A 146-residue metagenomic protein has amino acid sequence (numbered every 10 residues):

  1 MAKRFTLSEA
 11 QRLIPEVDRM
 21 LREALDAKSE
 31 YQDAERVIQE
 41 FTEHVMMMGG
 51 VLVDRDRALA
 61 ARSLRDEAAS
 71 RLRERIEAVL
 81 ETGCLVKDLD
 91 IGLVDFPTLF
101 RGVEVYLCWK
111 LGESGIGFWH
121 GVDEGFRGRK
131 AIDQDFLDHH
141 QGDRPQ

Functional and structural regions predicted by a protein language model:
M1-H44: Long, hydrophobic N-terminal alpha-helical segment
F5-S8, R12, R19, V53 (+3 more regions): Short, flexible coil/linker segments at or flanking structured domains
V17-A34, A61, R65-A68, L72-R75 (+1 more regions): Amphipathic alpha-helical coiled-coil segments
D33, V37-E40, H44-M47, D54 (+2 more regions): Heptad-repeat coiled-coil alpha-helices
R36-V37, E43, R57, V105-Y106 (+1 more regions): Alpha-helix boundary/capping detector
G49-A61: A short, surface-exposed helix-loop junction/capping segment
D66, R73-Q146: Glycine-rich, aromatic-bearing surface loops/beta-hairpins
